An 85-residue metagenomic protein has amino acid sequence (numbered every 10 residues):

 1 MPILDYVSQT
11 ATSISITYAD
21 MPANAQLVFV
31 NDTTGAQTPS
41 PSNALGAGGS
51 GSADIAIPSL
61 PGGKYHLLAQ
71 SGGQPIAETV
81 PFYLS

Functional and structural regions predicted by a protein language model:
P2-S8: Short beta-strand segments of immunoglobulin-like
T10-I16: Structural beta-strand segments of beta-rich domains
A19-A25, G62: Short proline/glycine-enriched turn/loop motifs at strand-loop junctions of beta-rich domains
T34-S42, P75-A77: Surface-exposed loop/edge segments in extracytoplasmic proteins
L45-D54: Aromatic sugar-binding surface patches on proteins that engage polysaccharides or sugar-phosphate polymers
A56-K64: Surface-exposed, short loops/turns at beta-strand junctions within beta-sandwich domains
H66-Q70: Extracellular recognition modules
Q74-S85: Edge beta-strands of extracellular beta-sandwich domains
